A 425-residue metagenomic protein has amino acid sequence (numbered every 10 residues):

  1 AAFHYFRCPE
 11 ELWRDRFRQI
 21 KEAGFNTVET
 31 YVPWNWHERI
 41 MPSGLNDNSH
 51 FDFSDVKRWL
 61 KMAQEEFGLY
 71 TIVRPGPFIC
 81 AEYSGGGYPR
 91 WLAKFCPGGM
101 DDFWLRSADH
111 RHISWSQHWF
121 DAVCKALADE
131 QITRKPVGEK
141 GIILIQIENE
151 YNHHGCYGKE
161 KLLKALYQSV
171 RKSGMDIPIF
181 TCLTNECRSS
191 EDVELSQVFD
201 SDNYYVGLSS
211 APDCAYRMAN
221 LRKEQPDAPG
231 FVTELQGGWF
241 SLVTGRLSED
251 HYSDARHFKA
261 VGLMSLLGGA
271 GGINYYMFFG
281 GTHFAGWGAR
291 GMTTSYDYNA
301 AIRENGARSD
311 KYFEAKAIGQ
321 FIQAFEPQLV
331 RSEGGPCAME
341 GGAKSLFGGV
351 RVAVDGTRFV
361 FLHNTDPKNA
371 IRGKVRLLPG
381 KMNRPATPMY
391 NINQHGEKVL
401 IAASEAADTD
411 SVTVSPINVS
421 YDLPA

Functional and structural regions predicted by a protein language model:
A1-F3: Mature N-terminal segment immediately following signal peptide/propeptide cleavage in secreted/periplasmic
F6-E22, C187-S189, A255-L263: Short, acidic/polar
C8-P9, E38-I40, N46, N152-Y157 (+2 more regions): A generic structural signal for short coil/turn motifs at secondary-structure boundaries
L12-G85, Y167-K172: Aromatic-lined substrate-binding rim segments of carbohydrate-active enzymes
V28, I179, D200, I273-N274: Hydrophobic residues within beta-strands of alpha/beta enzymes
Y31, W36-D52, A81-R111, A289-N305: Aromatic- and acidic-residue-enriched carbohydrate-binding clefts of CAZyme catalytic domains
V73, P77-W115, D121-G268: Substrate-binding/catalytic cleft of secreted carbohydrate-active enzymes, primarily glycoside hydrolases
I113-Q131, G138-I147, N152, K159-V170 (+5 more regions): Carbohydrate-binding surfaces of carbohydrate-active enzymes
